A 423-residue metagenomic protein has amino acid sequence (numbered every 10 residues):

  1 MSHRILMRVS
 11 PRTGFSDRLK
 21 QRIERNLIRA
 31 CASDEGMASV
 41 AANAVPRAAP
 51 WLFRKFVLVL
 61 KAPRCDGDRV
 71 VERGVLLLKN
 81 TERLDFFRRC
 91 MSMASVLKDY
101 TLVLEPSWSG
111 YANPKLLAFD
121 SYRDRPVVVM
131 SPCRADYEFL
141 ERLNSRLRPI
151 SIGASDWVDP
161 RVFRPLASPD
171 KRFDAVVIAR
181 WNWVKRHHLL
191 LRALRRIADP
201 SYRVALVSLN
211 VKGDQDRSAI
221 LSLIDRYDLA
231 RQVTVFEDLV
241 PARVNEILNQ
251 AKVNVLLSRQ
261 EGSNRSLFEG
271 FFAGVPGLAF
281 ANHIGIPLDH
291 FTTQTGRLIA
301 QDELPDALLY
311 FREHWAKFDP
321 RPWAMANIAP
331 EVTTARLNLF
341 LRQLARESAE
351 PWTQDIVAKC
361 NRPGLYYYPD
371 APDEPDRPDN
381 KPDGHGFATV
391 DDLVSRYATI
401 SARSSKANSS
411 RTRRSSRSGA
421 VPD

Functional and structural regions predicted by a protein language model:
M1-Y100, A335, R411, R417-D423: N-terminal pre-catalytic "stem/leader" segment of glycosyltransferase-like enzymes
F163-K185, L191-R196, V204-A205: Conserved donor-binding/catalytic core segment of Leloir-type glycosyltransferases
R217-L239: Nucleotide-activated donor-binding/catalytic signature segment of Leloir-type glycosyltransferases, i.e., the conserved
E246-A251: Short alpha-helical donor nucleotide-sugar binding micro-motif in glycosyltransferases
R259: Aromatic "clamp/platform" in nucleotide-sugar-dependent glycosyltransferases that forms part of the donor/acceptor
G270, P276-N282: Short hydrophobic beta-strand element within catalytic cores of glycosyltransferases and related nucleotide-activated
I286-Y310: Change "using UDP/GDP/dTDP sugars" to "using nucleotide sugars
R312-D370: A charged, aromatic-enriched C-terminal amphipathic alpha-helix characteristic of glycosyltransferases across folds
